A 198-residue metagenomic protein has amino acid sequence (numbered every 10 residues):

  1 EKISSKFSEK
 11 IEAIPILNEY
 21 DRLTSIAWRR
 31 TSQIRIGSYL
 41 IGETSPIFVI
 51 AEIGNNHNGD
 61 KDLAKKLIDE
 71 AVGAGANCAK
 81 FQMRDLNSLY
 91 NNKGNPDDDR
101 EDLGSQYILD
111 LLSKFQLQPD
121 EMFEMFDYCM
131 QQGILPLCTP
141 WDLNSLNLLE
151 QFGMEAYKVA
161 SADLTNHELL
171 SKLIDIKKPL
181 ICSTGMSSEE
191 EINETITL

Functional and structural regions predicted by a protein language model:
E1-E12, I16-Y20, A27: The conserved cystathionine-beta-synthase
D21, N77-Q116: Glycine-rich, proline-tolerant flexible connector loops at the mouths of alpha/beta enzymes
R30-I50: N-terminal amphipathic alpha-helix/helix-capping segment at the start of soluble metabolic enzymes
S32, G37, D60-K61, L89-G94 (+4 more regions): Active-site-adjacent beta->alpha loops and helix N-cap segments on the catalytic face of soluble alpha/beta enzymes
V49-A51, A79-F81, P136-T139, E155-V159 (+1 more regions): Hydrophobic faces of well-ordered beta-strands that scaffold small-molecule active sites in alpha/beta enzyme cores
E52, A71, L149, S183: Conserved, mostly hydrophobic/aromatic
K66-R84, F152-G153: Catalytic domains of carbohydrate-active enzymes, especially glycoside hydrolases
E101-H167: Active-site beta->alpha loop and helix N-cap motifs at the rims of alpha/beta catalytic domains
